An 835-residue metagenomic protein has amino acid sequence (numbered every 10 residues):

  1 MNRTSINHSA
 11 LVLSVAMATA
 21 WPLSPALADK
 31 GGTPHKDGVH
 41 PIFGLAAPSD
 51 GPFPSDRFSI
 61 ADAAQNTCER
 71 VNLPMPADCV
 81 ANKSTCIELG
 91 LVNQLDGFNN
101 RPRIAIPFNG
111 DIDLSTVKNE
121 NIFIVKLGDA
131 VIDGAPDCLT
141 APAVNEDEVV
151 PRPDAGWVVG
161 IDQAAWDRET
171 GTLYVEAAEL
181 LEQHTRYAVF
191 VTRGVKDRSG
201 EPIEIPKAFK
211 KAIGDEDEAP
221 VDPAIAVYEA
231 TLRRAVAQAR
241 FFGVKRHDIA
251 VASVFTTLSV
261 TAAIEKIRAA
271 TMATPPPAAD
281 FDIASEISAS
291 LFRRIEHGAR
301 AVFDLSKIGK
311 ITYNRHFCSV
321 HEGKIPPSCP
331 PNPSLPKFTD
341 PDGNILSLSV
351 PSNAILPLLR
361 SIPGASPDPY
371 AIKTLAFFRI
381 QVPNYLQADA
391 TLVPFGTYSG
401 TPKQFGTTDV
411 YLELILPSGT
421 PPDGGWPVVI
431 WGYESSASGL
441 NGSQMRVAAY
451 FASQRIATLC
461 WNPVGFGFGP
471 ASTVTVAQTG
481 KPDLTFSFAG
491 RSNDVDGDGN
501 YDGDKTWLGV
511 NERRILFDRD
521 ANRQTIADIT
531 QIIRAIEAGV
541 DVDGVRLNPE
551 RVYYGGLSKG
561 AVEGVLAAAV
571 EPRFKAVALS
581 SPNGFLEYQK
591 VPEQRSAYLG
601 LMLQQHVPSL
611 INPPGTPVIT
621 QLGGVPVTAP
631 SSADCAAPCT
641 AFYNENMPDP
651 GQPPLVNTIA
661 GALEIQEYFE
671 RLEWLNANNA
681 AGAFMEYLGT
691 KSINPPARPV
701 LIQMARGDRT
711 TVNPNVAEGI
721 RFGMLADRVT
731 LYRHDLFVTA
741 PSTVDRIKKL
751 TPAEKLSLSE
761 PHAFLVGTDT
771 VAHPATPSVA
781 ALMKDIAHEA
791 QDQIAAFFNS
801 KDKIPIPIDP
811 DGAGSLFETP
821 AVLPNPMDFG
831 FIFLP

Functional and structural regions predicted by a protein language model:
N2-V12: Bacterial N-terminal signal peptides that target proteins for export
A10-W21: Bacterial N-terminal signal peptides
D29-L356, A365, I372-P383, Q387-T391: Acidic, low-complexity Ser/Thr/Gly/Pro-rich repeat segments typical of extracellular/periplasmic and surface-exposed
D248-A250, N548-E550, N694-V700: Short, proline-enriched alpha-helix->beta-strand connector loops that line the catalytic pocket of alpha/beta-hydrolase
L386-D409, P421-I533: Cap/lid segment of the alpha/beta-hydrolase catalytic domain
E413, R513, D520-Q524, P572 (+2 more regions): C-terminal subdomain of alpha/beta-hydrolase-fold enzymes, centered on the catalytic histidine and its supporting
L414, P422, I515, D528-E550: Conserved acidic catalytic loop of the alpha/beta-hydrolase fold
A535-E593: Primarily recognizes the serine-hydrolase "nucleophile elbow" in alpha/beta-hydrolase and SGNH/GDSL folds
